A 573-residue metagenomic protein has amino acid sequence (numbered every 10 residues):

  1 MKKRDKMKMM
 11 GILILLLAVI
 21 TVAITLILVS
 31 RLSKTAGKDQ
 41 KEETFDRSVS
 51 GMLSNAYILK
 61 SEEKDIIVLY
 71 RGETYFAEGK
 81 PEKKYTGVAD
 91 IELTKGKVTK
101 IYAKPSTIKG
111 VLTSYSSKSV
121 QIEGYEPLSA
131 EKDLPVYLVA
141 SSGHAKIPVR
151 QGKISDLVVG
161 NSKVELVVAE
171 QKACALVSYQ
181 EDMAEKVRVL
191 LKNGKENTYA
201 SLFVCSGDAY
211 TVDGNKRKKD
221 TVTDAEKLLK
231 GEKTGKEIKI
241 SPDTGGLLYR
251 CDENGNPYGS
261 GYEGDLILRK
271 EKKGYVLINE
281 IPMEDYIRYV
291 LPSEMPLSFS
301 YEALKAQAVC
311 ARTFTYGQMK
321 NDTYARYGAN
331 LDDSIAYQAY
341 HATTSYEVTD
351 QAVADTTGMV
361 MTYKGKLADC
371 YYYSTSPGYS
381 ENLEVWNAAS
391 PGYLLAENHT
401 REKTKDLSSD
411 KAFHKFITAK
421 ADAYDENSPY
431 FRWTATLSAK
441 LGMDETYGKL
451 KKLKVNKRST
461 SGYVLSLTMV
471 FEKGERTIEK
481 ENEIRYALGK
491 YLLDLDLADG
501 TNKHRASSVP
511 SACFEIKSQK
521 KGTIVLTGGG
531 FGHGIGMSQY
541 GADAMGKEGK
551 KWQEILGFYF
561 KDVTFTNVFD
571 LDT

Functional and structural regions predicted by a protein language model:
K2-T573: Conserved, single-site charged/polar hotspot
